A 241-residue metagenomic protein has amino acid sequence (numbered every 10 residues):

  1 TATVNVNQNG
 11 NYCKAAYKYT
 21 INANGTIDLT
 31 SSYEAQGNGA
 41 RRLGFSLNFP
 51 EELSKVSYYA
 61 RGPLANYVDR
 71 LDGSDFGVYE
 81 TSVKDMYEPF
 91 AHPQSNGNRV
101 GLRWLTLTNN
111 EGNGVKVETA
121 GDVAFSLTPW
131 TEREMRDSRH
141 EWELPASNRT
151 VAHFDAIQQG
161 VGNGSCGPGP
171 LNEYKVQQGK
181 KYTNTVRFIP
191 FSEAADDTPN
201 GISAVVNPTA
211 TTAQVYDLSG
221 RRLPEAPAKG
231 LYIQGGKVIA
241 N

Functional and structural regions predicted by a protein language model:
T1-D197: Beta-strand/loop-rich accessory regions of lumenal/periplasmic or secreted enzymes, predominantly carbohydrate-active
K14, P208-T211, A226-P227: Short, small/polar residue-rich loop motifs at catalytic or cofactor-binding pockets
L107, V215, Y232-Q234: Short aromatic-centered micro-motifs
K180, A228-Y232: A glycine-anchored, Pro-Gly-centered beta-turn/N-cap motif
A194-S219: Residue-level detector of functionally pivotal "anchor" positions at catalytic/ligand-binding pockets or at interdomain
R222-L223: C-terminal trimerization/auto-chaperone modules of long, extracellular attachment fibers and adhesins
L231-N241: C-terminal tail/sorting-segment detector
